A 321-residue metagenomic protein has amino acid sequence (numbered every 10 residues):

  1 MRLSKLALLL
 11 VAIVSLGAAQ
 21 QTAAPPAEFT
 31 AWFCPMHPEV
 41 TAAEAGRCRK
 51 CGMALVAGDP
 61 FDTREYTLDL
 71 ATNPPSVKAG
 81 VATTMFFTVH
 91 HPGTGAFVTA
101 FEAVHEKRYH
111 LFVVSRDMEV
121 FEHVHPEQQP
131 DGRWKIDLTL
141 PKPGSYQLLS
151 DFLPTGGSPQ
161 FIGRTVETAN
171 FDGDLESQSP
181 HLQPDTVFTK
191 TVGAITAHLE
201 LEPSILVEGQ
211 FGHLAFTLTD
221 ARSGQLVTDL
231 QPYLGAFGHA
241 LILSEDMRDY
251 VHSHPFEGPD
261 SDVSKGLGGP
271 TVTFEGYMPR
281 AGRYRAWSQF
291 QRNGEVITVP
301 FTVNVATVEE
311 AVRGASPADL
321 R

Functional and structural regions predicted by a protein language model:
M1-L3: N-terminal secretory signal peptides that target proteins for export/translocation
K5, L10-R321: Intrinsically disordered, low-complexity terminal tails/loops enriched in metal-binding residues
